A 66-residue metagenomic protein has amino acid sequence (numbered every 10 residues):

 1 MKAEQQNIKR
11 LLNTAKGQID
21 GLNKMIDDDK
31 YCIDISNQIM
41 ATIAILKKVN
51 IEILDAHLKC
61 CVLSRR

Functional and structural regions predicted by a protein language model:
M1-R66: Solvent-exposed interaction patches of small proteins and small membrane subunits
